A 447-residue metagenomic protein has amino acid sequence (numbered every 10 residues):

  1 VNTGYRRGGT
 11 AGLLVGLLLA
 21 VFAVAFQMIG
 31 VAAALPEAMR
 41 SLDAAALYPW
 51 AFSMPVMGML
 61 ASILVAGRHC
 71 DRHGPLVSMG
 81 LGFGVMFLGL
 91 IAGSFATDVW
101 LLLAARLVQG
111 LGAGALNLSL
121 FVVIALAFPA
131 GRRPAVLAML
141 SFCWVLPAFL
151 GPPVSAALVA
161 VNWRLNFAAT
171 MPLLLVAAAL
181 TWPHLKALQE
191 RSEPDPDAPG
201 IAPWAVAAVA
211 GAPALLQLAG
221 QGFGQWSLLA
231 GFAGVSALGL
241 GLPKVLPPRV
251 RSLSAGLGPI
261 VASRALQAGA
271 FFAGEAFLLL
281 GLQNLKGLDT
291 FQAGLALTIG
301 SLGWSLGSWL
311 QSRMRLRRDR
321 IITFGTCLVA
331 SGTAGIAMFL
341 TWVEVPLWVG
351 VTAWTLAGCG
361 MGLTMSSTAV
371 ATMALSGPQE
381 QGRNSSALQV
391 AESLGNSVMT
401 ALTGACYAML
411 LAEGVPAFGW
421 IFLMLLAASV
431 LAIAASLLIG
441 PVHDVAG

Functional and structural regions predicted by a protein language model:
V1-G9, E190-P194, L438-G447: Intrinsic disorder in cytosolic terminal tails and internal cytosolic loops of multi-pass membrane transporters
T10-A33, A46-P55, A61-V65, L76 (+2 more regions): 12-transmembrane solute porter fold
V15-L19, G84, F142, L146 (+2 more regions): Alpha-helical transmembrane segments
M28-P36, L88-T97, V145-L158, W182 (+4 more regions): Membrane-embedded alpha-helical segments in integral membrane proteins
R40-S41, D71-R72, S94-T97, L126-P129 (+5 more regions): Membrane-helix boundary and inter-helical linker elements of multi-pass secondary transporters
S41-D43, G74, F95-L101, P129 (+2 more regions): Helix-breaking motifs and short loop linkers at transmembrane-helix boundaries and internal kinks in secondary membrane
H69-D197: Helix-loop-helix hairpins in multi-pass membrane proteins, especially solute transporters
A160-R264, A270, E275: Hydrophobic transmembrane-helix bundles of small-molecule transporters
